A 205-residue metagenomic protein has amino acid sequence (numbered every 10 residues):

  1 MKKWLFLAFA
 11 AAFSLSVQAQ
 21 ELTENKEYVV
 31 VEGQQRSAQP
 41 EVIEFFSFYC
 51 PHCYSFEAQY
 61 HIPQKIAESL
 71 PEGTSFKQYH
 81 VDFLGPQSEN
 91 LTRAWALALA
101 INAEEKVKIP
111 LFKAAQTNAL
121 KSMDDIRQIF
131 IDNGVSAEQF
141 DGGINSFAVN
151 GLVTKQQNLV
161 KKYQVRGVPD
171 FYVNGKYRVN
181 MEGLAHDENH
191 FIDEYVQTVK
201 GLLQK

Functional and structural regions predicted by a protein language model:
W4-F13: Sec-dependent N-terminal signal peptides
F13-E21: Sec/Tat signal peptide C-region and signal peptidase I cleavage site
E24-V42: A short beta-strand-turn-helix
R36, L70-P71, Q87, K162-R166: Extracellular/periplasmic catalytic domains that process cell-envelope and extracellular macromolecules
E44-F46: Structural cue for short, hydrophobic secondary-structure segments
F48-R127, T198: Structural alpha/beta surface segment adjacent to cysteine/selenocysteine redox centers across thiol/disulfide enzymes
N133-K205: C-terminal cap of thioredoxin/glutaredoxin-like
